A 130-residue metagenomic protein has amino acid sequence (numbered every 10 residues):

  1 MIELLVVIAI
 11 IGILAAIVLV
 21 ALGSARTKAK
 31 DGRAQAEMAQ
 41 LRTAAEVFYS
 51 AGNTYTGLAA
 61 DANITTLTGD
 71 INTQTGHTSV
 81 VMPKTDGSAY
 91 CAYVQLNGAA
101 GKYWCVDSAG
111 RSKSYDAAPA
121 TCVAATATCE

Functional and structural regions predicted by a protein language model:
M1-L22: N-terminal single-pass transmembrane signal-anchor helix
T27-Y55: Membrane-proximal N-terminal amphipathic helix
E46-E130: Periplasmic/extracellular, small/polar-rich flexible segments of pilin-like filament-forming proteins
